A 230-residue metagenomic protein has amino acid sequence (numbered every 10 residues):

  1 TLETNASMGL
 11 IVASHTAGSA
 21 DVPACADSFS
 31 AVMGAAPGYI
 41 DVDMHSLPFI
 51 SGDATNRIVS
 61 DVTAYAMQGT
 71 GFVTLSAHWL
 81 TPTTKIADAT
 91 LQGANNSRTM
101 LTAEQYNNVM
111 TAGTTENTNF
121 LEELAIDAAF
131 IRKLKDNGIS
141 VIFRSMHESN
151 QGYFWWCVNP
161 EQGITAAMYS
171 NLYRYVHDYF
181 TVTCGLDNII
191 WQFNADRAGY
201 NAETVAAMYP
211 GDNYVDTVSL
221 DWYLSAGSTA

Functional and structural regions predicted by a protein language model:
T1-T63: N-terminal module-boundary/linker segments of secreted carbohydrate-active enzymes
L10-S14, P37-M44, F72-A77, V141-S145 (+2 more regions): Structural recognition of the beta-strand scaffold that forms the well-ordered cores of secreted hydrolase catalytic
A17-S19, H45-F49, W79-P82, H147-Q151 (+2 more regions): Solvent-exposed loop/turn segments at secondary-structure junctions within structured extracellular/periplasmic domains
S28-F29, D61-T63, F130-I131, V205-M208: Catalytic micro-motifs at enzyme active sites that drive phosphoryl/nucleotidyl and oxygen chemistry
M33, A64-Q68, G211-D212: Short, conserved loop/helix-junction motifs that constitute active-site signature segments in enzyme catalytic cores
L47-L186: Substrate-binding cleft of extracellular glycoside hydrolase catalytic domains
W156-C157, F180, C184-T204: Basic- and aromatic-lined ligand-binding clefts that recognize polyanionic substrates
N201-A230: Glycoside hydrolase catalytic-domain groove-lining segments
